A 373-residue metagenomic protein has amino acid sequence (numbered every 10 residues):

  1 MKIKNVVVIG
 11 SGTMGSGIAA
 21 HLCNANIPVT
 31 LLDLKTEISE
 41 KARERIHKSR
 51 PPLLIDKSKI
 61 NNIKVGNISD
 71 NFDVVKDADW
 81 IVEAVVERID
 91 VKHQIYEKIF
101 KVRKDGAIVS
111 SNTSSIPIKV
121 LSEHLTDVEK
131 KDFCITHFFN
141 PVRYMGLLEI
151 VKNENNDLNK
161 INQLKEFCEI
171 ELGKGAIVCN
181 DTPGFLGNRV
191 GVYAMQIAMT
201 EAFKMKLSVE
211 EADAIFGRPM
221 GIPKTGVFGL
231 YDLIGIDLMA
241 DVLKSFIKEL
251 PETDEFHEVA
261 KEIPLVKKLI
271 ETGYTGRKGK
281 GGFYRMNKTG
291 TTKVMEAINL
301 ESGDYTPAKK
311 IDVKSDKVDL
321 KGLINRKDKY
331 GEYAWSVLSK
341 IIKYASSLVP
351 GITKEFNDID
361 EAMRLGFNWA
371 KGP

Functional and structural regions predicted by a protein language model:
M1-P373: N-terminal glycine-rich phosphate-binding loop for ADP-containing cofactors
